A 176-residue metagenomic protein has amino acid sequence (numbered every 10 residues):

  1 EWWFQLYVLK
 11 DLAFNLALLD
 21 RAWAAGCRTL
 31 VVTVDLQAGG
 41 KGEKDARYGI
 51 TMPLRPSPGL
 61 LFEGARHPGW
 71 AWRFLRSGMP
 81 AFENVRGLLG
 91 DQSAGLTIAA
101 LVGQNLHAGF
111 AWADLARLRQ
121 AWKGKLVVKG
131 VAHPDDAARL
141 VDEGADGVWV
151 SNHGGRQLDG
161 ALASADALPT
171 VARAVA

Functional and structural regions predicted by a protein language model:
E1-E143, G147, G154-Q157, D166: Active-site entrance/lid segments in N-terminal catalytic domains of soluble metabolic enzymes
L162-A163: Short glycine/threonine-rich loop-to-helix capping motif typified by GTGT followed within a few residues by an Asp-Pro
T170-A176: Catalytic-face loop-and-helix region of soluble metabolic enzyme cores
